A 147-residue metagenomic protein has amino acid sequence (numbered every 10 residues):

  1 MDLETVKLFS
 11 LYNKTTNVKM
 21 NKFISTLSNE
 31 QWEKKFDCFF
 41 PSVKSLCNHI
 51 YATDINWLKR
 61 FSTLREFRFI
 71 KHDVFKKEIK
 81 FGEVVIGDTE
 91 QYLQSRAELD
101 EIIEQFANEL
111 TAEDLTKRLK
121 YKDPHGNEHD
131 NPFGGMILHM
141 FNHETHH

Functional and structural regions predicted by a protein language model:
M1-E4, Y51-N108, E113-P124: Short, helix-capping/interhelical loops that line the mouth of catalytic, cofactor-, or ligand-binding pockets
K7-N21, N29-I79, D123-H147: Short, contiguous alpha-helical
K22-K34, Q105-T116: Surface-exposed helix-capping loop/turn segments at secondary-structure junctions
